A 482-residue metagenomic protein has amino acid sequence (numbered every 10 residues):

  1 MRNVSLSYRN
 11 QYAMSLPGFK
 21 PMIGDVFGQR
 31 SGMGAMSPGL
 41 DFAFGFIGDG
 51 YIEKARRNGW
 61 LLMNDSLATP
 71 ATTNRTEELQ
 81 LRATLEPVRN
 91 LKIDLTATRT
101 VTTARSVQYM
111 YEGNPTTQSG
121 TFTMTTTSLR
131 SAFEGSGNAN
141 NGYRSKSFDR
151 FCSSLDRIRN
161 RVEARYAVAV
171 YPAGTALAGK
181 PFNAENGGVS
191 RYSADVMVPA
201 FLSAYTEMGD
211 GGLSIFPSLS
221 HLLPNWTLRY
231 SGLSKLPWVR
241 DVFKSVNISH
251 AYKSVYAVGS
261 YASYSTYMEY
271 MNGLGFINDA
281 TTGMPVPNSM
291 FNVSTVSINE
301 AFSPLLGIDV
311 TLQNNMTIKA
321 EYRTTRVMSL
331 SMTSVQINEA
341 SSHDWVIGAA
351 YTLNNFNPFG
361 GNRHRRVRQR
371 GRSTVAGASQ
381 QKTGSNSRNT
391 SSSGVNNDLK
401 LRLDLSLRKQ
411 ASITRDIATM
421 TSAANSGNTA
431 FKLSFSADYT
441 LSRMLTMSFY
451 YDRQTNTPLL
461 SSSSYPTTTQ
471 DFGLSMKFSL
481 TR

Functional and structural regions predicted by a protein language model:
M1-R482: Exposed, low-structure sequence patches enriched in small/polar residues
